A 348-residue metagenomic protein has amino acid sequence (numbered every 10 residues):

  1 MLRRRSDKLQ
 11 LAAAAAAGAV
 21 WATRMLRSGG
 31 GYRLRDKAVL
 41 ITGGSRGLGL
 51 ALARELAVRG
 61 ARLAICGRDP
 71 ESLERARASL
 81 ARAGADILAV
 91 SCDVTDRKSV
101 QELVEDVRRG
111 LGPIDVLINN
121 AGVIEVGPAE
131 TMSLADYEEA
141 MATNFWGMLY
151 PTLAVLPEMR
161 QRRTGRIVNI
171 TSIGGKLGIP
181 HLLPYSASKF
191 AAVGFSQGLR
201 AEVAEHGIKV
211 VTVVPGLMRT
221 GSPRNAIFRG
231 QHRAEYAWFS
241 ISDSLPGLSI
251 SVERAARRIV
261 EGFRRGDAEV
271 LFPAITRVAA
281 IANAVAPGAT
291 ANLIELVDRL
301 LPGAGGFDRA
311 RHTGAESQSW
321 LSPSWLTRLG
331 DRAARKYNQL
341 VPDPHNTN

Functional and structural regions predicted by a protein language model:
A38, S45-R46: Conserved glycine-rich cofactor-binding loop
A61-R75: Conserved glycine-rich Rossmann-like NAD(P)H-binding loop of the short-chain dehydrogenase/reductase
P70-E71, S91-E102, L134: The beta1-alpha1 cofactor-binding region of Rossmann-like NAD(H)/NADP(H)-dependent oxidoreductases
P128-A129, D136-E138: Substrate-binding pocket helix/loop in short-chain dehydrogenase/reductase
T152, S188: Active-site helix of classical SDR
S172: Residue(s) in the substrate-gating loop at a strand-loop-helix junction that position the organic substrate next
E205-R277, I281-L301: SDR active-site lid
